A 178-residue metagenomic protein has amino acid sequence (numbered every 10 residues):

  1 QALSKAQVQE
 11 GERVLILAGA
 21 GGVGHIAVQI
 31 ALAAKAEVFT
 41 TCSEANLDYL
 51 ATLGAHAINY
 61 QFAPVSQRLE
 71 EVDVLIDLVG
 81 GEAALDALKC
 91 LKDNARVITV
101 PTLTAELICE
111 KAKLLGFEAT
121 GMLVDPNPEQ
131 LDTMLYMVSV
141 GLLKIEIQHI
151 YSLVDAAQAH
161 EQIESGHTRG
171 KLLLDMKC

Functional and structural regions predicted by a protein language model:
Q1-C178: Terminal helix/beta-alpha structural elements that buttress the NAD(P)+-binding lobe
